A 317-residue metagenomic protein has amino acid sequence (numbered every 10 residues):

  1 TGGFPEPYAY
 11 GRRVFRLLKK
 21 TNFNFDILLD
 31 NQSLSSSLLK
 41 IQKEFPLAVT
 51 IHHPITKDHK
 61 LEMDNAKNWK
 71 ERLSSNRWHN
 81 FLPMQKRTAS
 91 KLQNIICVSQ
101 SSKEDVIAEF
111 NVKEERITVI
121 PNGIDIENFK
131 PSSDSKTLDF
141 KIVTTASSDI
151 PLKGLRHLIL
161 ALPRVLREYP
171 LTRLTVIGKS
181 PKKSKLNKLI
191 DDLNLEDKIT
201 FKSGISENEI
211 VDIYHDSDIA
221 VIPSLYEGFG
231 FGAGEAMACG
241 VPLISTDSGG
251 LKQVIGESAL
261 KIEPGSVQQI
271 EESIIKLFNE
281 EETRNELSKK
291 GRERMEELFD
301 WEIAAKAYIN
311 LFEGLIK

Functional and structural regions predicted by a protein language model:
F15-K19, I55, R72-I95: Membrane-proximal helix-turn-helix segments that form the acceptor-binding/catalytic region of lipid-linked
S101, G123: Carbohydrate-associated surface elements
S135-L162: Conserved donor-binding/catalytic core segment of Leloir-type glycosyltransferases
S184-N208: Nucleotide-activated donor-binding/catalytic signature segment of Leloir-type glycosyltransferases, i.e., the conserved
G204-I205, D212-S217: Short alpha-helical donor nucleotide-sugar binding micro-motif in glycosyltransferases
L225: Aromatic "clamp/platform" in nucleotide-sugar-dependent glycosyltransferases that forms part of the donor/acceptor
P242-S245: Short hydrophobic beta-strand element within catalytic cores of glycosyltransferases and related nucleotide-activated
L260-V267, K276-E281: Conserved acidic donor-binding segment of nucleotide-sugar-dependent glycosyltransferases
